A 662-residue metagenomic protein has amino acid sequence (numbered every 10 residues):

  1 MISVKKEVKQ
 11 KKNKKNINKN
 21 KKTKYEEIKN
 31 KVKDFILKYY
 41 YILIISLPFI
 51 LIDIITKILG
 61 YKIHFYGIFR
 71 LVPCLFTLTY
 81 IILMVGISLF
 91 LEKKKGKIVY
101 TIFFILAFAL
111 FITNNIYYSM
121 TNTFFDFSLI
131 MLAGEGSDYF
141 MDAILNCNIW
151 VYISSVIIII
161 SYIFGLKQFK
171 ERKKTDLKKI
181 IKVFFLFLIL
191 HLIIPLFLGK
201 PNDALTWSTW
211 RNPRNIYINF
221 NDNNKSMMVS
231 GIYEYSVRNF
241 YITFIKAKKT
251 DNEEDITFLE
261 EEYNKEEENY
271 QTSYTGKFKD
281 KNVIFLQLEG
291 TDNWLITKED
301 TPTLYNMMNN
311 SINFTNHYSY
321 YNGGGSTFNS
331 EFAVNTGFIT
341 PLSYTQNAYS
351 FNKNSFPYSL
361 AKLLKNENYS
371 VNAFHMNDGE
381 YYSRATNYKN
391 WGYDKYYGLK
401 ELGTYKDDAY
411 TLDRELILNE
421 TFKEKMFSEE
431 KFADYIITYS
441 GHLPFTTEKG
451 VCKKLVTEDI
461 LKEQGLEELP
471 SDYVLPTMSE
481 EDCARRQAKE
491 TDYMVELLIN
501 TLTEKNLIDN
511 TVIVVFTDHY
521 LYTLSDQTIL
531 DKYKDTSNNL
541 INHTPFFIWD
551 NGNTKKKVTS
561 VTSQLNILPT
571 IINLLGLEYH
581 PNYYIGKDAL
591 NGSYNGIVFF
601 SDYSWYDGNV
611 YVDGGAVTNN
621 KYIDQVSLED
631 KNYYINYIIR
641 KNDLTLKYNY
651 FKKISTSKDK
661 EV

Functional and structural regions predicted by a protein language model:
M1-V32: N-terminal Lys/Arg-rich, disordered targeting/topogenic segments
I2, F197, F244-I245, M426: Short, aromatic- and cysteine-enriched interfacial helices/patches that mediate contacts at lipid membranes
Y25-V237: Transmembrane and membrane-interface helices of multi-pass, inner-membrane envelope-modifying transferases
V85, F111, R238, Y637-L646: Short, hydrophobic/amphipathic alpha-helical patches that form generic packing surfaces within helical domains
S119-M120, F140, I144, S236 (+4 more regions): Hydrophobic residues in alpha-helical segments
I232, S236-E253: Aromatic-Pro/Gly-enriched surface loop or interdomain linker that acts as a lid/target-recognition segment
K248-N264: Helix-hairpin-helix/helix-loop-helix acidic hairpins
E260-V662: Solvent-exposed soluble domains appended to multi-pass membrane proteins
